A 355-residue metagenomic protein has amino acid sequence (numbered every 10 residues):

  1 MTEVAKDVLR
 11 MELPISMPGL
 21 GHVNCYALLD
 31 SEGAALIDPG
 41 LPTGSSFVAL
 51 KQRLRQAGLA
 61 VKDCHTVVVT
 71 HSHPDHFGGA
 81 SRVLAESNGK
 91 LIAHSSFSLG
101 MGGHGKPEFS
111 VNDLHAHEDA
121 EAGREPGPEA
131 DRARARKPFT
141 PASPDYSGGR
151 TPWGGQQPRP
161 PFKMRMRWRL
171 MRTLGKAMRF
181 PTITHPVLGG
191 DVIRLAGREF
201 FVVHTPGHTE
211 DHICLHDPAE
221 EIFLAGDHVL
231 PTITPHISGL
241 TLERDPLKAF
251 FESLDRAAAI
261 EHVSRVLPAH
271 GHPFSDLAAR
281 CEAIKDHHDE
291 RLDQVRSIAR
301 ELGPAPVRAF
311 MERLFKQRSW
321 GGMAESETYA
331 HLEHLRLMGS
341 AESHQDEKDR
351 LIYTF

Functional and structural regions predicted by a protein language model:
T2-A57, C214-P231: Conserved beta-strand hairpin/beta-sheet module of binuclear metal-dependent hydrolase folds, prominently
E12, A27-L29, C64, R194 (+3 more regions): Short, well-ordered beta-strand micro-motif
P18-L20, H185-V187, P206-T209, E347: A short catalytic or substrate-binding loop motif that flags glycine-/basic-rich loops and adjacent residues that bind
A34, L41-S45, E108, F162-T184 (+2 more regions): Metallo-beta-lactamase
S45, R53-R194: Active-site HxH/HxHxD metal-binding segment of metal-dependent hydrolases
L50, F250, T328: Aromatic/hydrophobic pocket-lining residues that form the small-molecule binding cavity in soluble enzyme cores
T66-H76, H94, P206-H208, H270 (+2 more regions): Histidine-centered divalent metal-coordination motifs
D293-F355: C-terminal regulatory/interaction regions
